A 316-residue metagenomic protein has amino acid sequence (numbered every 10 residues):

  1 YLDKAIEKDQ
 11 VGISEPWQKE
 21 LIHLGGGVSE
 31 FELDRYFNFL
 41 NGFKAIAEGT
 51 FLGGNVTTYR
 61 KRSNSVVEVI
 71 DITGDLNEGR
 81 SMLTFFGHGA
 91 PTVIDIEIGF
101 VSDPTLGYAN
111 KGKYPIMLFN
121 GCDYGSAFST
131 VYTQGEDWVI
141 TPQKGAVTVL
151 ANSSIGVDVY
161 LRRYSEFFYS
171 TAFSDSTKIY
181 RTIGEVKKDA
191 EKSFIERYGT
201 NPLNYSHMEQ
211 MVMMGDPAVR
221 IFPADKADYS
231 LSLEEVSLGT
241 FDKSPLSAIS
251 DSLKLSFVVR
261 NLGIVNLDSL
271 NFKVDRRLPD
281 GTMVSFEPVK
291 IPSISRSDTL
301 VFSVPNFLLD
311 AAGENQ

Functional and structural regions predicted by a protein language model:
Y1-D275, D280-Q316: Cysteine-dependent hydrolase recognition
